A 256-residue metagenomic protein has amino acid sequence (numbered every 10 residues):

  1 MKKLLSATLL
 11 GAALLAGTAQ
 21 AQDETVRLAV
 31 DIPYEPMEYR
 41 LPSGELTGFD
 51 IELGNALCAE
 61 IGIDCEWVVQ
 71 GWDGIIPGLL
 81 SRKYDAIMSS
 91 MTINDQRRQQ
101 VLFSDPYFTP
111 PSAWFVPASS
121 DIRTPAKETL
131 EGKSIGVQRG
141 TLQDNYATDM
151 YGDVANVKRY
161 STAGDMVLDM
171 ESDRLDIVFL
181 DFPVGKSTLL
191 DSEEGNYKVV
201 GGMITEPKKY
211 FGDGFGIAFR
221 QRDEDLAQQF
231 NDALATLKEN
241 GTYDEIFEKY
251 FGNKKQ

Functional and structural regions predicted by a protein language model:
L15-A21: Sec/Tat signal peptide C-region and signal peptidase I cleavage site
Q22-S90, Q99, N240: Extracytoplasmic small-molecule ligand-binding "clamshell" domains of the periplasmic binding protein/Venus flytrap
I32, T109-V116, E193-N231, F251-Q256: Periplasmic-binding protein-like
I32-E35, L46-A59, A113-A163, F182-V184: Bilobed "Venus flytrap"/periplasmic-binding protein-like clamshell domains and structurally analogous long
E52-E60, S120, K133-S134, R139-T141 (+1 more regions): Extended ligand-binding regions for polar small-molecule ligands
A56-E60, V68-V69, D73-D85, Q100-L102 (+2 more regions): Short helices/loops that flank or line small-molecule/ion binding pockets
D64, L142-K158, Y197-V199, Q229-Q256: Ligand-binding clefts/hinges and TM-proximal coupling segments of bilobed small-molecule sensing domains
G74-P77, S89-Q99, Y146-D149, D176-F211: A ligand-binding cleft/hinge motif common to bilobed small-molecule-binding domains
